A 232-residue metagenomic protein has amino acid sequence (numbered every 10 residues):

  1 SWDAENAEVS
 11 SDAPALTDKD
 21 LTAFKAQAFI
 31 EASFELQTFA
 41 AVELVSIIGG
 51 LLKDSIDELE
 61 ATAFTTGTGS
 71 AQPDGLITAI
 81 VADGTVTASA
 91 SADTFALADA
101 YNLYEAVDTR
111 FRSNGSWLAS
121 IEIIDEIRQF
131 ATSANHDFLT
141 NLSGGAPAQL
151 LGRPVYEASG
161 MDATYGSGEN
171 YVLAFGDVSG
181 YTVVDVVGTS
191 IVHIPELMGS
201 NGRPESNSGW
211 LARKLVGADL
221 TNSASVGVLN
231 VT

Functional and structural regions predicted by a protein language model:
S1-R112, G145-Q149, Y156, D219: Acidic/polar, low-complexity extended loops/arms that serve as protein-protein interfaces in large oligomeric shells
A4-S10, P14, I194-T232: Protruding loop/beta-arch "assembly-hinge" segments enriched in small, turn-prone residues
F39, E126, T164, D219-T221: Intrinsically disordered, low-complexity acidic/polar segments
I47, T132-H136, V226-V228: Short, solvent-exposed amphipathic alpha-helical segments in soluble enzyme and RNA/protein-processing domains
G69-K214: Extended oligomerization regions of viral-like shell subunits
